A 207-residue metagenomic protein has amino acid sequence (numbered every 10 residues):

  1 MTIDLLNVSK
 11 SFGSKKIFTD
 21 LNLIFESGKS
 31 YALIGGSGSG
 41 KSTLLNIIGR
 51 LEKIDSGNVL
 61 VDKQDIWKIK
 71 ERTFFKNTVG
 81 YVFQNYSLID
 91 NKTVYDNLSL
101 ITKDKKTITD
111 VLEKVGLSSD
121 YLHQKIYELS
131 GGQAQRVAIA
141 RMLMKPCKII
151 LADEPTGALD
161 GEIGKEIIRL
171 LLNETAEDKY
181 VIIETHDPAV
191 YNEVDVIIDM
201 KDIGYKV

Functional and structural regions predicted by a protein language model:
I3, F18-D20: Conserved structural motif at the start of ABC-family nucleotide-binding domains
G49: Helix-to-loop junction immediately C-terminal to a conserved catalytic motif
I66-G80: ABC ATPase NBD coupling module
K106-D120: Conserved ABC ATPase "signature" region
K125-L129, Q133-Q135: Conserved ABC ATPase signature
I139: Hydrophobic anchor residue at the start of the ABC signature
I150-D153: Catalytic Walker B motif of ABC-type/P-loop ATPase nucleotide-binding domains
